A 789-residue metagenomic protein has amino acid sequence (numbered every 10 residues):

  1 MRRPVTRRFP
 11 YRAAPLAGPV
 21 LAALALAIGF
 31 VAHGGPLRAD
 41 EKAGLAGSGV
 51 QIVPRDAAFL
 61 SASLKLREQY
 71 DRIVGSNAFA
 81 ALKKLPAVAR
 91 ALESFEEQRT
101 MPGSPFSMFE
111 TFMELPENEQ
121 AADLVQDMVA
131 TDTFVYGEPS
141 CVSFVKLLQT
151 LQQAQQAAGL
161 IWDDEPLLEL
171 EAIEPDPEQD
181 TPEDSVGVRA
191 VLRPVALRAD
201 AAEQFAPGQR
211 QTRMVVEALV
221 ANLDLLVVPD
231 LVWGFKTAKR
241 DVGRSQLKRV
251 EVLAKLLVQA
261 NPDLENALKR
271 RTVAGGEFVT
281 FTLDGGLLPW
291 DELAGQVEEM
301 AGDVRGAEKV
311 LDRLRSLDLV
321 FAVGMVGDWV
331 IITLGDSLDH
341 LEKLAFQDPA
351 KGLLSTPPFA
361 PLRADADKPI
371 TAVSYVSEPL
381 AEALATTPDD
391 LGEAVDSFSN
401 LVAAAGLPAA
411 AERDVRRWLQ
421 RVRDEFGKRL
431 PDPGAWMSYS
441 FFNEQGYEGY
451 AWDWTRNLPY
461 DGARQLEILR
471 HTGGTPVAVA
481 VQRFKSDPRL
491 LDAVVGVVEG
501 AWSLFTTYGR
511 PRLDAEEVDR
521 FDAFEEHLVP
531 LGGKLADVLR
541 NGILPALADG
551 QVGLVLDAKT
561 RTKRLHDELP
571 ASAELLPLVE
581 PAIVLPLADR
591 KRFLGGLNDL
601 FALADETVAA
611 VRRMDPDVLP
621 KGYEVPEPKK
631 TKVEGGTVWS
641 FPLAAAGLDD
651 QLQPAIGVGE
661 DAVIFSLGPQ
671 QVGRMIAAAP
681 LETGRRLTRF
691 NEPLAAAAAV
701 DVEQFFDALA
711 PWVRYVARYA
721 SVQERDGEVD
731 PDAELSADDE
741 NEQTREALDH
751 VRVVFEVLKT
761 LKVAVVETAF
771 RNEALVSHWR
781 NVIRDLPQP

Functional and structural regions predicted by a protein language model:
M1-L16: N-terminal secretory signal peptides that target proteins for export/translocation
A17-A32: Bacterial N-terminal signal peptides
H33-A39: Sec/Tat signal peptide C-region and signal peptidase I cleavage site
A39-E41, L45, V50, K428-R429 (+7 more regions): Extended terminal
D40-D230, G234-A294, A372-Q420, D453-L578 (+2 more regions): Structural boundary/hinge residues at secondary-structure and domain interfaces
G44, A260-L319, K621-Q653: A cross-kingdom feature marking solvent-exposed beta-strand/loop segments within repeated, beta-rich binding/scaffold
F59-S61, V227-A238, A322, D328-T333 (+3 more regions): Short cationic amphipathic helices and targeting signals
L311-S397, L401, D649-P731, L735-A737: A conserved glycine-rich beta-strand in the N-terminal activation segment of trypsin-fold
